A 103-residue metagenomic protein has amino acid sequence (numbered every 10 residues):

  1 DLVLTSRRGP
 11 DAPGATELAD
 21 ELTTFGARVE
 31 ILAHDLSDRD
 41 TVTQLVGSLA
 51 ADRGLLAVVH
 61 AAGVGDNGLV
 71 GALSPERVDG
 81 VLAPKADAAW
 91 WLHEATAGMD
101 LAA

Functional and structural regions predicted by a protein language model:
D1-A103: NAD(P)H/NAD(P)+-dependent Rossmann-fold oxidoreductase cores
